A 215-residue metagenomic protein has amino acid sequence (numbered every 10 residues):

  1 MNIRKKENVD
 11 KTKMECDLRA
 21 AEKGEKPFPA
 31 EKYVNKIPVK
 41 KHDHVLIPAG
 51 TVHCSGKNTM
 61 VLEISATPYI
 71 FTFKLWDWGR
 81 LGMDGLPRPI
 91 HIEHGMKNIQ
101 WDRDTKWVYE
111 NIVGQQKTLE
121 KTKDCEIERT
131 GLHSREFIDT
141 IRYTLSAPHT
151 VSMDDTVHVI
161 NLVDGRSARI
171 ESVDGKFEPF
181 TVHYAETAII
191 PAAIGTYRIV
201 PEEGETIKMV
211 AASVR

Functional and structural regions predicted by a protein language model:
M1-K41, T51, G56-R166, I170-D174 (+2 more regions): Active-site region of the double-stranded beta-helix
H44-C54, I70, T187-A188, A192-I199: Histidine-centered metal-chelating micro-motifs
R166, E171-R215: Generic C-terminus detector
